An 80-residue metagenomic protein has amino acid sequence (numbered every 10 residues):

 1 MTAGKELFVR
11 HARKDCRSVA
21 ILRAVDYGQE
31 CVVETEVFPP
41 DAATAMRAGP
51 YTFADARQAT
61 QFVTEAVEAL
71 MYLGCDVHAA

Functional and structural regions predicted by a protein language model:
M1, V77-A80: Short intrinsically disordered terminal tails
G4-I21, V25: N-terminal acidic leader/helix
V9, I21-L22, V33-T35, F53 (+1 more regions): Hydrophobic beta-strand residues in large extracellular and virion-surface proteins
A20-A48: Short aromatic-glycine-(Arg/Gly/Cys) micro-motifs in beta-strand/loop hairpins
T44-Q61: A short, exposed loop/beta-hairpin motif centered on an aromatic-Gly-Thr core
A66-D76: Short arginine-rich
